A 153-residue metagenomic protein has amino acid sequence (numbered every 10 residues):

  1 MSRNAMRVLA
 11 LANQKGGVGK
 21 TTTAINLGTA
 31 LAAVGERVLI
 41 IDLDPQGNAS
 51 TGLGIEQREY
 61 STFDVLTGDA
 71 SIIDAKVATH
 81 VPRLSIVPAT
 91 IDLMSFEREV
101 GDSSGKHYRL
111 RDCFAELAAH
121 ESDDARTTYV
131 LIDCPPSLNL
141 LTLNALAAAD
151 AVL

Functional and structural regions predicted by a protein language model:
M1-L153: P-loop NTP-binding core
